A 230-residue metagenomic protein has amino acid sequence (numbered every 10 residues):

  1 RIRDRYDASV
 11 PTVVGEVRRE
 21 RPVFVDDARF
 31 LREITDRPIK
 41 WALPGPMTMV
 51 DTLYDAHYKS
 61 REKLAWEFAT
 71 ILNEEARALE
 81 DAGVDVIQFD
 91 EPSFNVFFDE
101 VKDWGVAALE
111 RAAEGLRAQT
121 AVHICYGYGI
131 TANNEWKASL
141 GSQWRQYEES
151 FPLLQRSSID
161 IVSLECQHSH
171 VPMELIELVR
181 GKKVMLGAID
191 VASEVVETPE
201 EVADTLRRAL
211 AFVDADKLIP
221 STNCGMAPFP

Functional and structural regions predicted by a protein language model:
R1-P230: Domain-level signal for soluble alpha/beta catalytic cores
